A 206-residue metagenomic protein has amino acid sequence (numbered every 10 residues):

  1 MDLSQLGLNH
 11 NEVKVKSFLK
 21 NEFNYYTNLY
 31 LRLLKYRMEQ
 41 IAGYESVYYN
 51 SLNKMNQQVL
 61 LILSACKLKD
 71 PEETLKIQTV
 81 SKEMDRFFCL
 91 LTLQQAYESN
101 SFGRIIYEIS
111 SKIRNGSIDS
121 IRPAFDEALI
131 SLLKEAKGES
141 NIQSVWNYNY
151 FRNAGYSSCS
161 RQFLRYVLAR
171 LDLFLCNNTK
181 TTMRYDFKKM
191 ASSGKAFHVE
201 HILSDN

Functional and structural regions predicted by a protein language model:
M1-F174: A cross-family structural signal marking well-folded subdomains
L6, T181-M183, I202: Acidic, glycine-rich two-metal-ion catalytic cores of nucleic acid-processing enzymes
K14, C159, K188-G194: Residue-level signal for the start and early helices of compact helical domains
V47-L52, M183-K189, S193: Generic recognition of flexible, low-complexity loop/linker segments
Q58, T181, S193-K195: Generic structural motif recognizing short loop/turn segments at the entrances and edges of beta-strands
F174-Y185: Short, motif-level signal for alpha-helix interfacial/capping segments enriched in acidic residues and aromatics/proline
M190-N206: Histidine-centered nuclease catalytic patch
